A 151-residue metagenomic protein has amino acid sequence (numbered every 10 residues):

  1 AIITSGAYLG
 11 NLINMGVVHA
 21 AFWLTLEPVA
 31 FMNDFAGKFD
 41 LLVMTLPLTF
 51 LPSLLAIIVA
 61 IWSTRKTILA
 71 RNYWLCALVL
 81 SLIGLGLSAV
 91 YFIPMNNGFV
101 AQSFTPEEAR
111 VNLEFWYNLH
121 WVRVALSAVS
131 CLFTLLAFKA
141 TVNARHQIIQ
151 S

Functional and structural regions predicted by a protein language model:
A1-G6, A56-I83: Interfacial segments of alpha-helical transmembrane regions
A1-P52, V100-E114: Interfacial loop at the N-terminal end of multi-pass membrane proteins
N14, V18, A56, V90 (+2 more regions): Transmembrane alpha-helix boundary/anchor motif
T49-V59, V124-C131: Core segments of transmembrane alpha-helices that mediate helix-helix packing or line hydrophobic substrate/ligand
I61-K66, L136-V142: Structural signal for the C-terminal ends of transmembrane alpha-helices and the immediately following loop
L82-V90: Mid-bilayer segments of alpha-helical transmembrane spans in multi-pass integral membrane proteins that mediate
V90-F104: Functional transmembrane-helix hotspots
A140-S151: Short, charged juxtamembrane terminal tails flanking transmembrane helices
